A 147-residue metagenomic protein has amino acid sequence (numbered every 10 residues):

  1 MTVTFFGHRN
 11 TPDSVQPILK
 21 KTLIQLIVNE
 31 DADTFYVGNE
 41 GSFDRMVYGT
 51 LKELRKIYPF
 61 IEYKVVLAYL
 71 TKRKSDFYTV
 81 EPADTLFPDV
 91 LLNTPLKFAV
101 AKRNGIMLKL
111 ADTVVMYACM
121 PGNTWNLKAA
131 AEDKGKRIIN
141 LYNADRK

Functional and structural regions predicted by a protein language model:
M1-T2, G7-K147: Acidic/glycine-enriched connector segments
